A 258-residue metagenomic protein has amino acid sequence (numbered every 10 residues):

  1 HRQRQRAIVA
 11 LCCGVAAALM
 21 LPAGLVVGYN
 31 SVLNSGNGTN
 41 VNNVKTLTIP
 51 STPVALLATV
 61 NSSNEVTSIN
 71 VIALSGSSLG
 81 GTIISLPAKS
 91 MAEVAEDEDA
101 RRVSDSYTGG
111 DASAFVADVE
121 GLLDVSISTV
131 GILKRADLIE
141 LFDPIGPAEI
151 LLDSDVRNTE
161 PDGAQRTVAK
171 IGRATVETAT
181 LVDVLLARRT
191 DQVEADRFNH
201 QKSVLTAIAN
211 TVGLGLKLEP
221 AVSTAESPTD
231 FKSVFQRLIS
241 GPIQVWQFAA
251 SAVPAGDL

Functional and structural regions predicted by a protein language model:
H1-L258: Non-catalytic, solvent-exposed segments at the cell envelope interface
